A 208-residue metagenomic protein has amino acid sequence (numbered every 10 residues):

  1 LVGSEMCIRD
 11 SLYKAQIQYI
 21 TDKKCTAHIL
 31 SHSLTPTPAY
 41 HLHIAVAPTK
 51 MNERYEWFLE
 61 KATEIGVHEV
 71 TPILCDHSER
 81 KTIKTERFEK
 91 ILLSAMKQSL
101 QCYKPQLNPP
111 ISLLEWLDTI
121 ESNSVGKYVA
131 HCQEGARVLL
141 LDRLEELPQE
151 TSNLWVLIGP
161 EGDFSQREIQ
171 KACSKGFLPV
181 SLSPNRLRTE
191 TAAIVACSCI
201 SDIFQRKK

Functional and structural regions predicted by a protein language model:
L1-I8: Short, small-residue-biased leader/transition segments that mark boundaries at the very start of proteins
S11-I20: Short beta-strand-centered aromatic/proline hotspots
D22-S31: Short, solvent-exposed secondary-structure boundary/capping segments
L34-V129: RNA substrate-binding interface of SAM-dependent RNA methyltransferases
T49, C132-Q133, N185: Active-site beta-loop-alpha junctions enriched in small/polar residues
K127-I169, F177-S181: Active-site/ligand-binding-proximal alpha/beta "capping" segment
Q166-K208: Structured adenosyl-cofactor binding patch, chiefly the S-adenosyl-L-methionine
